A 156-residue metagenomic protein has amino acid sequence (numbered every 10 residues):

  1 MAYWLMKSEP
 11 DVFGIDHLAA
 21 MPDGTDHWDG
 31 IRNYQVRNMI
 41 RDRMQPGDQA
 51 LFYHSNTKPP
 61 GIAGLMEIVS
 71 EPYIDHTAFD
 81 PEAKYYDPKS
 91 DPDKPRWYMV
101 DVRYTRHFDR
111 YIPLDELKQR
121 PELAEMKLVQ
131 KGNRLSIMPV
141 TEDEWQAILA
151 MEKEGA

Functional and structural regions predicted by a protein language model:
M1-P46, E144-W145, E152-A156: Compositionally biased, charged N-terminal/linker segments
M1-Y3, P46-Q49, A63, W97 (+1 more regions): Short, surface-exposed beta-edge/turn micro-motifs
D16-H17, A78-F79, P113-D115, I148-M151: A short secondary-structure junction signal
L51-F52, E67: Hydrophobic beta-strand signal
Y53-P60: Short, charged beta-turn/beta-strand-edge "cap" motif at the junction between a beta-strand and an adjacent loop
G64-L135: Aromatic- and Lys/Arg-enriched surface recognition patch
